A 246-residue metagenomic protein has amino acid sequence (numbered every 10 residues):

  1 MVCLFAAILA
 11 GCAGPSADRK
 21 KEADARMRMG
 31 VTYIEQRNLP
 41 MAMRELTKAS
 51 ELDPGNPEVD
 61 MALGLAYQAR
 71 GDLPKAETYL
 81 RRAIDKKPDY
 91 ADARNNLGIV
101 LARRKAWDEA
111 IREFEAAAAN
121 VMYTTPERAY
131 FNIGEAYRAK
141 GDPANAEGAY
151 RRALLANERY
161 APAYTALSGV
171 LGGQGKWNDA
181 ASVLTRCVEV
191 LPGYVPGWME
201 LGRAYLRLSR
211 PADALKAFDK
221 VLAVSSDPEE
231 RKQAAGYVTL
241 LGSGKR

Functional and structural regions predicted by a protein language model:
D18, L52, D85-K86, N120-M122 (+3 more regions): Structural marker of alpha-solenoid helical repeat scaffolds
D18-D85, R112, R128: Post-signal-peptide N-terminal segment of Sec-exported extracytoplasmic proteins
K20-E22, L191-P192, W198-R246: Terminal, low-structured helical/coil segments at or just beyond the last alpha-helical repeat
E22-D24, P57-E58, A91-D92, T125-E127 (+4 more regions): Helix-start (N-cap) detector for alpha-helical repeat units in TPR-like alpha-solenoids, especially tetratricopeptide
R28, A62, N96, Y130-N132 (+3 more regions): Canonical tetratricopeptide repeat
E35, A69-R70, R103-R104, N120 (+4 more regions): Register position in tetratricopeptide repeats
